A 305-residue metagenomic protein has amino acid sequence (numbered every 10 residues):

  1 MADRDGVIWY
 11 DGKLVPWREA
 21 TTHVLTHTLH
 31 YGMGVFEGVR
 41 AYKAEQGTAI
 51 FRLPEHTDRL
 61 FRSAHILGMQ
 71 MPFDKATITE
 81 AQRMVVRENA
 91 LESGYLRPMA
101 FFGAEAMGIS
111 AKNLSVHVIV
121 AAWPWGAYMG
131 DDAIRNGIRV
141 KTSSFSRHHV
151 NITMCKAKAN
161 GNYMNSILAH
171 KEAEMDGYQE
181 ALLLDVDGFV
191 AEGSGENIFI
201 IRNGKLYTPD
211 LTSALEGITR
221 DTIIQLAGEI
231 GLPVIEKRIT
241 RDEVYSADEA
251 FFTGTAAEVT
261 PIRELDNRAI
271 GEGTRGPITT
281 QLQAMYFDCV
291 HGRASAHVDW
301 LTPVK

Functional and structural regions predicted by a protein language model:
M1-F73, T77-M84, M107-K305: Helix-start/capping segments and mature chain N-termini
R87-G94, L232: Short secondary-structure junctions
F101-A106: Short, internal active-site loops enriched in acidic
